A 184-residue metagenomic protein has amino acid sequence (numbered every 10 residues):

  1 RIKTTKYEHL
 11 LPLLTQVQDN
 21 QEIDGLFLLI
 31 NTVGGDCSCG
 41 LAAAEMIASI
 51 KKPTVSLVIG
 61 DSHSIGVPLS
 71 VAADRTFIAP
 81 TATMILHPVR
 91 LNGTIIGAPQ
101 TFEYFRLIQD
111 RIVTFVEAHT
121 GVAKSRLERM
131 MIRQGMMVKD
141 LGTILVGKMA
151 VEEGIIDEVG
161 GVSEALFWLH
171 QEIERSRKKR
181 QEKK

Functional and structural regions predicted by a protein language model:
R1-V67, V71-K184: N-terminal organellar transit peptides
